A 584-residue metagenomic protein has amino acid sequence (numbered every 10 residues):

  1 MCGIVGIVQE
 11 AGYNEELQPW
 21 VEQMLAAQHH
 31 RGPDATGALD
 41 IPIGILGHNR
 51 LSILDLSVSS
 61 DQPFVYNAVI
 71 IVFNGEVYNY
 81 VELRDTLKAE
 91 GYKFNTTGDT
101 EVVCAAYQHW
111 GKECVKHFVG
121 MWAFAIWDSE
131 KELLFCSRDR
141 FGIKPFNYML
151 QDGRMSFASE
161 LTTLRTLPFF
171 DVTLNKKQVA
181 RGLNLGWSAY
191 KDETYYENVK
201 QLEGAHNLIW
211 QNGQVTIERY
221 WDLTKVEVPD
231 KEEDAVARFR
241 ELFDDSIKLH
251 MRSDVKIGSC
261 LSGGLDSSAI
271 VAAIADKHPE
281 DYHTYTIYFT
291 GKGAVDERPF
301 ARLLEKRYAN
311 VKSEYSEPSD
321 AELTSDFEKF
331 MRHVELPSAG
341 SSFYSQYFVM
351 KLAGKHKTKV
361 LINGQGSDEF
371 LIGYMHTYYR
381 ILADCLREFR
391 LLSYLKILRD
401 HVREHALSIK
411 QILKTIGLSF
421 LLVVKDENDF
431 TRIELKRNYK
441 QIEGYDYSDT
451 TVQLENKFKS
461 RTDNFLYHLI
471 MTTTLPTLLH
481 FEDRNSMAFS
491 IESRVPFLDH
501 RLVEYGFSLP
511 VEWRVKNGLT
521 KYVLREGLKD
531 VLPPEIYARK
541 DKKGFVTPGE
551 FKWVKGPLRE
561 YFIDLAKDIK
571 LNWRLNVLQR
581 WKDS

Functional and structural regions predicted by a protein language model:
M1, E22, E113, T166 (+8 more regions): Adenosyl-5′-phosphate
M1-V72, E76, A105-T224, D244-K248 (+5 more regions): N-terminal glutamine amidotransferase
I7-E16, A89, H109, E130-M155 (+3 more regions): ATP-dependent adenylate-handling active sites, centered on carboxylate activation for C-N bond formation
N14-V21, S57, Y80, T96-T100 (+17 more regions): A structural signal for well-ordered alpha-helical scaffolds and beta->alpha junctions
V21, F73-E130, F157, C260 (+3 more regions): Short histidine
D34-T36, A339, N464-L466: Bilobed periplasmic-binding protein-like "clamshell/Venus-flytrap" ligand-binding domains
G47-V58, F124, R140, S253 (+2 more regions): Short Ser/Thr-interspersed hydrophobic loop/turn segments at strand-loop and sheet-helix junctions that line or gate
